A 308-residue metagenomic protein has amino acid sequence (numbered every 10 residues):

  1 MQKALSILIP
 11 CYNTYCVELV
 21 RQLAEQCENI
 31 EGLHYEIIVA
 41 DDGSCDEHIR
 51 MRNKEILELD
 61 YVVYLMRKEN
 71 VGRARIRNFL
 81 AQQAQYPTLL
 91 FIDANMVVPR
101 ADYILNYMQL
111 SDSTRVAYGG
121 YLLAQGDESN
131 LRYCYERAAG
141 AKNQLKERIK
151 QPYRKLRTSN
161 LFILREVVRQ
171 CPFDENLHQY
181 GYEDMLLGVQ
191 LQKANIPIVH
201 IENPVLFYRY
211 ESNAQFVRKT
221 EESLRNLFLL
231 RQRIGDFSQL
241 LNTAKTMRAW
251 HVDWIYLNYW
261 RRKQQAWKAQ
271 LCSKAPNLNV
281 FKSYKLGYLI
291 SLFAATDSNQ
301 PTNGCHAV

Functional and structural regions predicted by a protein language model:
M1-E25: N-proximal low-complexity "stem/linker" segments adjacent to membrane-targeting elements
L23-M66: Acidic donor-binding segment of Leloir-type glycosyltransferases
R67-A84: Glycine-rich, basic loop-to-helix element that forms the pyrophosphate-binding segment of sugar-nucleotide handling
L89: Short aromatic/hydrophobic "clamp" motif used to bind/position activated sugar donors
V97-R132: Conserved donor NDP-sugar-binding/catalytic core segment of glycosyltransferases
Q144-I163: A recurrent flexible, glycine/aromatic-enriched loop bordering the glycosyltransferase active site that acts as
Q179-L187: Acidic donor-binding loop at a coil-to-helix junction in glycosyltransferase catalytic cores that engages
E222-R225, L241-V308: Non-catalytic, C-terminal membrane-associated alpha-helical segments of glycosyltransferases
